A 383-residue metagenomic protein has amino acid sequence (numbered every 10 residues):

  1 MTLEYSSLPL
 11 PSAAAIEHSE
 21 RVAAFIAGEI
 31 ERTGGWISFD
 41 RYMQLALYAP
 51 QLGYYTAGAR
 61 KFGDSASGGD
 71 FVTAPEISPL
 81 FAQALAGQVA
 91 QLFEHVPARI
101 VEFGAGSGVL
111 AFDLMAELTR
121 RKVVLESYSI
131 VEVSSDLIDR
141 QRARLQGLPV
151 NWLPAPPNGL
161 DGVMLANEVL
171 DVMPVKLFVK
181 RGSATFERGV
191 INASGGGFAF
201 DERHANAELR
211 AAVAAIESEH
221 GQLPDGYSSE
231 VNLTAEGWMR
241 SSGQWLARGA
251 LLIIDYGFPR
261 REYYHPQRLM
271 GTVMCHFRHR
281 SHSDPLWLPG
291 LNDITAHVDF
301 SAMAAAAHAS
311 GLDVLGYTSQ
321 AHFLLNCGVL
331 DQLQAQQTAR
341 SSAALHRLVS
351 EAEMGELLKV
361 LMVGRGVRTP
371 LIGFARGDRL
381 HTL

Functional and structural regions predicted by a protein language model:
T2-F103, S107-L160, F178, H322-L325 (+1 more regions): Rossmann-like AdoMet
A46, M164, M303: A residue-level signal for conserved active-site and pocket-lining positions in enzyme catalytic cores
V101, V131, M164-N167, I254: Active-site flanking residues adjacent to catalytic metal/cofactor-binding acidic residues
I138, D161, M173-P174, R261: Conserved protein kinase catalytic core
L153-P157, L170-F186, V231-S241: A short, conserved alpha-helix within the catalytic core of class I
D161-G162, G249: Conserved acidic residues
L165-A214, P266-H276: A mobile, often basic/glycine-rich helix-loop segment that functions as the active-site lid/recognition loop
A212-L383: Long, Lys/Arg- and hydrophobic-enriched amphipathic alpha-helices
